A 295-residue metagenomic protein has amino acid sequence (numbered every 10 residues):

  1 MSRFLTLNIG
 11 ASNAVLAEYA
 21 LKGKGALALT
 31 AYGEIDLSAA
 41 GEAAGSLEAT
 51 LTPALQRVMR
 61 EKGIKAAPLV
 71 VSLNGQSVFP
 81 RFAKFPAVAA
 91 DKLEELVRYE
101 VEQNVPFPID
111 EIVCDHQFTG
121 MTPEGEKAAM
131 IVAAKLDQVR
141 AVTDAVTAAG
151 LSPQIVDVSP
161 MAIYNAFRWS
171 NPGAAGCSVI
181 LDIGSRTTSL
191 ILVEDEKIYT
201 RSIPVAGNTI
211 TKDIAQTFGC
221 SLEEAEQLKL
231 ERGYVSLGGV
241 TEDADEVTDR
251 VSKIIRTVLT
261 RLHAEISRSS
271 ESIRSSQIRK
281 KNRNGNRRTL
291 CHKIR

Functional and structural regions predicted by a protein language model:
M1-D36, P68-S72, R168-I210, I214: Gly/Thr-rich phosphate-binding beta-strand-loop-beta motif of the actin/hexokinase/Hsp70
M1-E100, R140-T143, G150-S152: Non-catalytic, solvent-exposed interaction/assembly segments
S38-E42, V78-A87, G125-A129, E242-K253 (+2 more regions): Short hinge/gating elements
A39-A43, R140-N165, D195-G238: Glycine-rich phosphate-binding loop plus the immediately following alpha-helix
L55-P68, A149, C220, S267-R283: Phosphate/pyrophosphate-binding loops at sites that engage ATP/ADP/AMP, CoA/4′-phosphopantetheine, polyphosphate
S72-S170, N284: Active-site neighborhood for divalent-cation/phosphate handling
Q216-K280: Gly/charged contiguous loops adjacent to phosphate- or pyrophosphate-bearing nucleotide/cofactor binding elements
Y234, R279-R295: Glycine-rich phosphate-binding loops at beta-strand->alpha-helix junctions
